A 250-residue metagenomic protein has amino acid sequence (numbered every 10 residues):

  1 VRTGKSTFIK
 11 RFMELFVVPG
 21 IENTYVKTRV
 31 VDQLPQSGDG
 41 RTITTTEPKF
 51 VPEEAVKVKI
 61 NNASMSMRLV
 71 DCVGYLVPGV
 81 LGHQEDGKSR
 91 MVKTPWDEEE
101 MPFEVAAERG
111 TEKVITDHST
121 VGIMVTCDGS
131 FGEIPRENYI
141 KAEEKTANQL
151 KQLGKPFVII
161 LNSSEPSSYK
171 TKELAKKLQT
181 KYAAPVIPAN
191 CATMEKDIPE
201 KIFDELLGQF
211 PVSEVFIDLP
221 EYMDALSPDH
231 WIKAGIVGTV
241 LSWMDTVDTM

Functional and structural regions predicted by a protein language model:
V1-E98: Conserved G1/Walker A P-loop phosphate-binding module
V1-L15, P199-V215, L219-M250: P-loop NTP-binding site
V58-A63, V114-H118, Q149-L153, T180: Conserved catalytic network of the ASCE P-loop NTPase/AAA+ motor domain
V73-V77, D128-F131, S164-S167, A192-E195: Conserved nucleotide-binding/hydrolysis micro-motifs of P-loop NTPases
L81-F131: Inter-motif core of Ras-like GTPase G domains
A106-G110, F131-G154: Amphipathic helical hotspot of TIR/SEFIR-family domains
I123-D128, E133, I159-L161, P188-N190: Conserved beta-strand segments of the P-loop GTPase G domain that flank and frequently precede/overlap
K145, Q149-V158, S163-L226: Canonical P-loop GTPase G-domain recognition
